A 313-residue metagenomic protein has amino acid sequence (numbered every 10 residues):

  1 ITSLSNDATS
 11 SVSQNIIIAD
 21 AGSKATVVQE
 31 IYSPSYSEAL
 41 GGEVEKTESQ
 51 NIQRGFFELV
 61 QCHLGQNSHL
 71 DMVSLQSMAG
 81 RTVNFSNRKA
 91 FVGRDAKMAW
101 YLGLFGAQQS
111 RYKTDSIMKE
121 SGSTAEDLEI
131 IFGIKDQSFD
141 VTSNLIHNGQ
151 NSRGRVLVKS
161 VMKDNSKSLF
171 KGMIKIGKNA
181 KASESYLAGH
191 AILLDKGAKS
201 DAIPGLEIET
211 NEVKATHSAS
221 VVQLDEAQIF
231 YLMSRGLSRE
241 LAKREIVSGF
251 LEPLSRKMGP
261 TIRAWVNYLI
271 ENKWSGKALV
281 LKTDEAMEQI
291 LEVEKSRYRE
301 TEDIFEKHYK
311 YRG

Functional and structural regions predicted by a protein language model:
I1-F230, S234-L237, L251-G313: Conserved beta-strand/loop scaffold segments within soluble protein domains that form the structured core and edges
